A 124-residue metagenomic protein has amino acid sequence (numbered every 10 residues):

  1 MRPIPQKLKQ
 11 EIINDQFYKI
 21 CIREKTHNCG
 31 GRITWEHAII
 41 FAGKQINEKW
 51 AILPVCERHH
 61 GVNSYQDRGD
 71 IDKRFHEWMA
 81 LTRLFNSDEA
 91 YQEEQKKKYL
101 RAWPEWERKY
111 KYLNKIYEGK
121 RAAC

Functional and structural regions predicted by a protein language model:
R2, A42-L53, G61-C124: Polybasic, low-complexity binding patches
R2-T34, R58: Short cysteine-rich loop/turn motifs with clustered Cys
I33-W35, K73-R74: Generic structural motif
W35-A42: Short basic/aromatic active-site micro-motif
